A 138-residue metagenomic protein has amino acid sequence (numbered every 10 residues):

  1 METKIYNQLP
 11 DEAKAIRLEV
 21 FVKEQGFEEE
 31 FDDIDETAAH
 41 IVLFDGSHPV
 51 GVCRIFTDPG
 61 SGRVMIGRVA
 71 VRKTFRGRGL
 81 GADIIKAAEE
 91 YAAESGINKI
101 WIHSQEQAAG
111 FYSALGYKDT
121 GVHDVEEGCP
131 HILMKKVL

Functional and structural regions predicted by a protein language model:
M1-A13: A short beta-loop-alpha structural element at the N-terminal edge of CoA-dependent acyl/N-acetyltransferase catalytic
A15-G46, R54: Active-site rim helix/loop that mediates acceptor-substrate recognition in acyltransferases
R17, Y112, Y117: Conserved active-site tyrosine of GNAT-family acetyltransferases
V42, H48-T57, R63-A70: Conserved beta-strand in the GNAT
T57-G67, R76, G96, E126-H131: A conserved beta-turn-beta hairpin within the catalytic core of GNAT-like acetyltransferases that forms part
V71, G77-E90: Conserved acetyl-CoA-binding loop-helix of GNAT-fold acetyltransferases
I85, A92-Q105: Conserved GNAT acetyl-CoA-binding A-motif
H103, K118-L133: Conserved catalytic-core motifs of GNAT/GCN5-like acyltransferases
